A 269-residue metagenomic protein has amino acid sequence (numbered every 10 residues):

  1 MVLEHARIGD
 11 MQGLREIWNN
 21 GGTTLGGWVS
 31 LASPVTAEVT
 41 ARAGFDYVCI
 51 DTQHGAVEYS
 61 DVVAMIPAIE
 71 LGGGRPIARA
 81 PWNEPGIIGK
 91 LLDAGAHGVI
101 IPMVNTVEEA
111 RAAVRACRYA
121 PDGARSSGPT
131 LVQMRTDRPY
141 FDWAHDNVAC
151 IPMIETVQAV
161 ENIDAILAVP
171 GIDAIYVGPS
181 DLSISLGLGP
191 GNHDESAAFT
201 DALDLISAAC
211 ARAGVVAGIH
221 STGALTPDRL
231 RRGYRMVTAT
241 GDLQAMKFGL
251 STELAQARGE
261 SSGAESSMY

Functional and structural regions predicted by a protein language model:
M1-Y269: Expand to "…catalyze enediolate/carbanion chemistry for C-C bond making/breaking, isomerization, decarboxylation
